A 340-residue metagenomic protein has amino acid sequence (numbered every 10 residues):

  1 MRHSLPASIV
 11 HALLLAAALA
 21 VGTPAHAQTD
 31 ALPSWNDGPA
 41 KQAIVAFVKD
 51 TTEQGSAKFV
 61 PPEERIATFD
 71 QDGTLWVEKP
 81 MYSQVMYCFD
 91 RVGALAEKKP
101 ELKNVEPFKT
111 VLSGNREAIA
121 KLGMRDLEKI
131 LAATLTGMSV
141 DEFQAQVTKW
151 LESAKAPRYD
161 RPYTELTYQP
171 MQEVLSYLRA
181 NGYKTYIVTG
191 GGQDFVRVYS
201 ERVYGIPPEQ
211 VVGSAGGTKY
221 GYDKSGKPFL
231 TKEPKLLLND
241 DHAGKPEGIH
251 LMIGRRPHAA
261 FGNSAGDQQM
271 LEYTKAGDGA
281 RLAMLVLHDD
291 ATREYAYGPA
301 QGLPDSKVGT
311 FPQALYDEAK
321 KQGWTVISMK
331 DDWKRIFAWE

Functional and structural regions predicted by a protein language model:
M1-L13: Bacterial N-terminal signal peptides that target proteins for export
H3, L19, H26-Q71, M86 (+3 more regions): Non-catalytic pre-domain segments flanking phosphatase-related domains
V10-G22: Bacterial N-terminal signal peptides
Q28, M81, M86-E165, Q169: A metal-dependent, Asp-based hydrolase signature
Q28-W35, P39-V45, K49, E64 (+2 more regions): C-terminal cap/substrate-recognition subdomain and adjoining C-terminal extension of metal-dependent phosphatase-like
E53-G55, W76-E78, Y220-G221: Short, solvent-exposed loop/turn elements at domain surfaces
R65-P80, L271: Asp-based phosphoryl-transfer active-site loop
V77, Q84-V85, F195-V196: Short catalytic/ligand-binding loop motif for oxyanion handling, primarily in non-cytosolic enzymes, centered on
